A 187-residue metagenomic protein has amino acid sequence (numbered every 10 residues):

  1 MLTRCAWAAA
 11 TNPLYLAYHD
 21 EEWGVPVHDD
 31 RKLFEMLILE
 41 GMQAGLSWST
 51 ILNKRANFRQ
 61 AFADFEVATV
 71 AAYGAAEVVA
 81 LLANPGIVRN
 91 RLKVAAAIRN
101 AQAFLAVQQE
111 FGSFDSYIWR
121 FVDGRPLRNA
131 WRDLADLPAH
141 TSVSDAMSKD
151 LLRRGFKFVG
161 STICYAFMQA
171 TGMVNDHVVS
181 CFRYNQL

Functional and structural regions predicted by a protein language model:
M1-L187: HhH-family (HhH-GPD) DNA N-glycosylase catalytic core used in base-excision repair
